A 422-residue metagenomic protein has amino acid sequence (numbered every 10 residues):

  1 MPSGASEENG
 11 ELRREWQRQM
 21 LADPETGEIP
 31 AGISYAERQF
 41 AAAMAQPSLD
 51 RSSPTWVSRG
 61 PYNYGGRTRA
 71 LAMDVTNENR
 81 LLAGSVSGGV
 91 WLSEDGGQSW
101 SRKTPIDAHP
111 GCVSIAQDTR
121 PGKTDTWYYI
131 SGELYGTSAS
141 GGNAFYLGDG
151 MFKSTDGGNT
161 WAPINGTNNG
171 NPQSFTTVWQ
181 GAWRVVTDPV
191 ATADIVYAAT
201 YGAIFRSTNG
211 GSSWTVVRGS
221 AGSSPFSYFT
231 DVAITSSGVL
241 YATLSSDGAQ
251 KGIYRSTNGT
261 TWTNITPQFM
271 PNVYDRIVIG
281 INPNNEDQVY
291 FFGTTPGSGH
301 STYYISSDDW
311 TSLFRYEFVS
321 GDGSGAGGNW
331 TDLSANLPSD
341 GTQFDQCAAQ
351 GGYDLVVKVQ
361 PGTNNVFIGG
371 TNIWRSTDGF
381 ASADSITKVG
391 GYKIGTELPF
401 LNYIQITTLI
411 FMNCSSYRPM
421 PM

Functional and structural regions predicted by a protein language model:
M1-M422: Extracellular glycan-interacting surfaces
